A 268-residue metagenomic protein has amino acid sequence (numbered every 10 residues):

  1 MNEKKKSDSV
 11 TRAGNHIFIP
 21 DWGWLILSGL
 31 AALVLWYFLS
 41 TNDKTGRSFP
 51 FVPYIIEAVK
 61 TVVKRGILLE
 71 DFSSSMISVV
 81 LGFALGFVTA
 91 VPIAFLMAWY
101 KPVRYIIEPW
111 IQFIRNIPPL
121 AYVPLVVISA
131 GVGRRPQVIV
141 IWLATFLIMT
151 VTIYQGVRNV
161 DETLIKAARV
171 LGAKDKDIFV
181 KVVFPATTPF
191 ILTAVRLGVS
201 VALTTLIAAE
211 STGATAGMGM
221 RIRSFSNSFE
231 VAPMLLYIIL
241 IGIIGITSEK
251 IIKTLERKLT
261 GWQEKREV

Functional and structural regions predicted by a protein language model:
D8-L39: N-terminal signal-anchor/first transmembrane alpha helix
R12-H16, T41-A84: Periplasmic/extracellular loop-to-transmembrane helix junction in inner-membrane transport proteins
P50-K60, K64, G213-S226, E230: Short hydrophobic, aromatic-rich alpha-helical segments embedded in or entering the lipid bilayer of multi-pass
L81-I111: Transmembrane-helix boundary motif in ABC transporter permease subunits
K101, L235-V268: C-terminal transmembrane helix and the adjacent membrane-cytosol boundary/short C-terminal tail of inner/organellar
Q112-I148, Q155-G156: Generic hydrophobic transmembrane alpha-helix motif, especially the helices
I117, V157-T163, A167-T187, N227: Short helix-to-coil transition segments within interhelical loops that connect adjacent transmembrane helices
I139, L143, D175-A209, L236 (+1 more regions): Transmembrane alpha-helices
